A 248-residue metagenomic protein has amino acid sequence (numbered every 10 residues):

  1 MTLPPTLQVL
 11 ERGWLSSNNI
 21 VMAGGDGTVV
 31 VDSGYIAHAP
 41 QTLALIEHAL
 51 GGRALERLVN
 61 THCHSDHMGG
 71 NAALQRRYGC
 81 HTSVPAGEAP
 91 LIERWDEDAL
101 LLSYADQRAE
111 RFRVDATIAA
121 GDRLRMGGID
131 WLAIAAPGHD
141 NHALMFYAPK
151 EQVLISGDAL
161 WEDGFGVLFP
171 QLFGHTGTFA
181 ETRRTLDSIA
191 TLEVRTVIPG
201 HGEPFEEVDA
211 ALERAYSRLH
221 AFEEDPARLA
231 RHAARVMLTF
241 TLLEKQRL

Functional and structural regions predicted by a protein language model:
M1-L7, L102-D106, G127-I129: Short Pro/Gly-enriched beta-strand edge/turn motifs at strand-loop
M1-R53, M145-G157, E162: Conserved beta-strand hairpin/beta-sheet module of binuclear metal-dependent hydrolase folds, prominently
M22, D32, T42, H62 (+8 more regions): Divalent metal-coordination and catalytic microenvironments
T28, Y35-A37, D130-R214, R218-E223: Metallo-beta-lactamase
A37-P40, A44-R125, S217, A221: Active-site HxH/HxHxD metal-binding segment of metal-dependent hydrolases
I92-D96, G164-L168, A230-R231: Short, charged, surface-exposed secondary-structure boundary motifs
A227-L248: C-terminal regulatory/interaction regions
